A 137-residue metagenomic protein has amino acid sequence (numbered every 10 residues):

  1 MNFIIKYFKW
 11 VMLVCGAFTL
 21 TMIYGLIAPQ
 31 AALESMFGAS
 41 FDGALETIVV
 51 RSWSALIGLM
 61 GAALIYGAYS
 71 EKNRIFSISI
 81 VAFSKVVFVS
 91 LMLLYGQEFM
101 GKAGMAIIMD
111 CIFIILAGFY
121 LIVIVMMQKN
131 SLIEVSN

Functional and structural regions predicted by a protein language model:
M1-F18: Cytosolic juxtamembrane helix and N-cap/initiation of the first transmembrane helix
N2-I5, I27-V50, F99: Interfacial loop at the N-terminal end of multi-pass membrane proteins
T21, L45-A68, A82-F83: Core segments of alpha-helical transmembrane spans in multipass integral membrane proteins
I23-L26, A63-A68, M92-G96, A117-I124: Structural signal for membrane-spanning alpha-helices in multi-pass inner-membrane proteins, emphasizing helix cores
F37-L45, Y66-I75: Short juxtamembrane and helix-loop transition motifs at transmembrane-helix boundaries in membrane proteins
S77-M92: Hydrophobic alpha-helical membrane segments
V89-I107: Membrane-helix boundary connector in multi-pass membrane proteins
F113-N137: Membrane-water interface at the C-terminal end of transmembrane alpha helices
